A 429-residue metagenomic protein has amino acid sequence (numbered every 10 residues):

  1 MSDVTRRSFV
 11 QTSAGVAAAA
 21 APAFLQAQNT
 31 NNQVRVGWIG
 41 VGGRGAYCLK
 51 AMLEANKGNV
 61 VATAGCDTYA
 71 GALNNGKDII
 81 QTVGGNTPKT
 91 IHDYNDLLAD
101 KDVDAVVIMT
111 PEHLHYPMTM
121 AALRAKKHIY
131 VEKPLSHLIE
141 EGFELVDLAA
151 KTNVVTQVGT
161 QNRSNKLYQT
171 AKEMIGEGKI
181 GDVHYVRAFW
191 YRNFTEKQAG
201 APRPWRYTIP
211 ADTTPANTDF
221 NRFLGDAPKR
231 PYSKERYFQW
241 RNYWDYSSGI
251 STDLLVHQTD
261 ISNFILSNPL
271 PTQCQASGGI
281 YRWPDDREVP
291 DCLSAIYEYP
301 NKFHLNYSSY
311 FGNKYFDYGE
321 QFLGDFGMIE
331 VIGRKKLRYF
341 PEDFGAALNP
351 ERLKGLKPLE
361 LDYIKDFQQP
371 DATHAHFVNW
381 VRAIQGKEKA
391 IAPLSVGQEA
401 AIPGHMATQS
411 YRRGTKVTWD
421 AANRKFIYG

Functional and structural regions predicted by a protein language model:
M1-V131, E140-V155: N-terminal glycine-/serine-/threonine-rich beta1-alpha1-beta2 phosphate-ribose binding loop of Rossmann-like
V10, L53, K77, N95-L98 (+10 more regions): Non-transmembrane alpha-helical segments in soluble domains of secreted/periplasmic/extracellular proteins
G65, K133-L135, G159-N162, W190: Short strand-turn motif at the edge of the Rossmann-like AdoMet-binding core
I108-T110, E132, V158-Q161, V396-G404 (+1 more regions): Conserved beta-strand->loop/alpha-helix structural units within folded catalytic cores of enzymes with alpha/beta
K133, G178, K387: Conserved G/P- and acidic residue-centered "switch" motifs that form tight phosphate/ATP-binding loops in soluble
E144-Q161, A171, G181-V186: Rossmann-fold dehydrogenase core element
Q169-T170, D182, R187-A347, E351-L353 (+2 more regions): Contiguous beta-strand/loop segments that form the cofactor/metal-binding neighborhood of enzyme cores
